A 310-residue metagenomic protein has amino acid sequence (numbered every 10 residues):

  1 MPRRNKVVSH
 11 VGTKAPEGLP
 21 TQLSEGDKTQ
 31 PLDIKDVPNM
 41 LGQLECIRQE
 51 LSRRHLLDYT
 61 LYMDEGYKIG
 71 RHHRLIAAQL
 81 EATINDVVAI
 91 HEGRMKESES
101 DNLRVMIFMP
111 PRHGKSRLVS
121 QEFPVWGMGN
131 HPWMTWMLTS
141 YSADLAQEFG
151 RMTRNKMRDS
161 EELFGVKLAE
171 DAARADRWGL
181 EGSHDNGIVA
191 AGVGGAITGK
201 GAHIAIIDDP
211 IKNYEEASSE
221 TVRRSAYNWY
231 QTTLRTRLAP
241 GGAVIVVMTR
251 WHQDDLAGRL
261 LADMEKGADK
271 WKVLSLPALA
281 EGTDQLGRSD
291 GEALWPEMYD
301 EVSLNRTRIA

Functional and structural regions predicted by a protein language model:
M1-L103: N-terminal accessory segments
R104-M106, T135-M137, G187, I204 (+1 more regions): Residue-level preference for the first positions of well-ordered beta-strands
F108-F164: Conserved P-loop
P132-M134, D185-N186, G201-A202, A239-G242 (+1 more regions): Short glycine-/polar-rich loops that comprise or flank the Walker A/P-loop and associated switch/sensor motifs
T139-I197: Conserved nucleotide-state-sensing and coupling region of NTP-binding domains
E148-K156, G201, A205, T233 (+1 more regions): Alpha-helical scaffold elements adjacent to nucleotide-binding pockets in ATP/GTP-utilizing enzyme cores
D176-Y230: Conserved RecA-like ASCE ATPase "motif II neighborhood" in helicase/translocase motors
E215-A310: Non-catalytic, compositionally simple segments
